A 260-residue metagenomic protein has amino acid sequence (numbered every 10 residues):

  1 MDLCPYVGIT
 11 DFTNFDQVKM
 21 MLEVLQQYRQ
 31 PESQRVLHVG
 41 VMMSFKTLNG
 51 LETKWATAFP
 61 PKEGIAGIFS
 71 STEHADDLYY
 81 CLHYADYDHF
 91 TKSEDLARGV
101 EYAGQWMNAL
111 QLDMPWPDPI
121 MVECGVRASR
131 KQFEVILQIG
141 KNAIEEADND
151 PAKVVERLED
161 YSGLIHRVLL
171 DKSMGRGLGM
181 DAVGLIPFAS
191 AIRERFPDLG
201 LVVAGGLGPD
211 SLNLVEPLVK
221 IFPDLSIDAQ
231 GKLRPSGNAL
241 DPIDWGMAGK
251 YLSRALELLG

Functional and structural regions predicted by a protein language model:
M1-G8, T13-E23, Q27, A97-G99 (+7 more regions): C-terminal accessory extensions appended to soluble enzyme cores
D2-N14, V36-T47, W106-D118, R167-R176 (+1 more regions): Glycine-rich phosphate-binding active-site loops on the catalytic face of alpha/beta enzymes
P5-Q17, E52-T53, L78-K92, I136-K153 (+1 more regions): Active-site mouth loops of central-metabolism enzymes
Q17-L25, F90-Y102, P117-G125, E145-S162 (+4 more regions): Catalytic cores of alpha/beta
V39-M43, L82-D86, L201-L207, A229-K232: Glycine-rich beta-strand-to-loop/alpha-helix junction loops that act as flexible
V41-W106, Q111, P115-A128, I136: N-terminal active-site wall of soluble small-molecule enzyme domains
A56-C81, E123-G140, V183-V203, G208-P209 (+1 more regions): Alpha-helix-loop-beta-strand connector modules within alpha/beta enzyme cores
K92-P187, R193-R195: Conserved anion-binding
